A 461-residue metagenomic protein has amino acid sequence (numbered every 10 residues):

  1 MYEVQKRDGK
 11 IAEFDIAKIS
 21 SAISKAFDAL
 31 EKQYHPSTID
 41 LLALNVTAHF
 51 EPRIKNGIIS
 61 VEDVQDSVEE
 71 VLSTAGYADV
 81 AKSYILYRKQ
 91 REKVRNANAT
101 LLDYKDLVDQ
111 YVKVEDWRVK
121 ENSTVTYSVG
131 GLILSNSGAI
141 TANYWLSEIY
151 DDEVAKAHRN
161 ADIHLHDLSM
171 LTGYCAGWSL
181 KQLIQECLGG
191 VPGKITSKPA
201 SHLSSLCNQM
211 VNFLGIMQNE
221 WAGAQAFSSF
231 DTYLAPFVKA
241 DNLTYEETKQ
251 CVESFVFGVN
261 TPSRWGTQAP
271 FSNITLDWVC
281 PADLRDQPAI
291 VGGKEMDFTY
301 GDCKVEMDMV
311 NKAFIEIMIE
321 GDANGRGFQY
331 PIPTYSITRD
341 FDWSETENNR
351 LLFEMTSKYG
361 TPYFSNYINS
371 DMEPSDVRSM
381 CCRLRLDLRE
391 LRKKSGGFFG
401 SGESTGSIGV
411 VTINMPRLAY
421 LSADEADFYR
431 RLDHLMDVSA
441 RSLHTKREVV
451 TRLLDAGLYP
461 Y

Functional and structural regions predicted by a protein language model:
M1-L107: Charged, amphipathic alpha-helical regulatory modules used for macromolecular assembly or allosteric control
Q90-V94, T100-Y461: Conserved catalytic cores of very large enzyme subunits
